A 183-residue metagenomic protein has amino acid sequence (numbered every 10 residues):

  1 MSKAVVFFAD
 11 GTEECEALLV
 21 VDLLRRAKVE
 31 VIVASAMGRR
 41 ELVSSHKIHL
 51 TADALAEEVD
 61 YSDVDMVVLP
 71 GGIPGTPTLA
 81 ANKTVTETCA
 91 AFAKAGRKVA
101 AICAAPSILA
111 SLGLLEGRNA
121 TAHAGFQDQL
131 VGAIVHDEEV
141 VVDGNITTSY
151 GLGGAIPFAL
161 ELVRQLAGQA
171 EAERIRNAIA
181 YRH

Functional and structural regions predicted by a protein language model:
K3-T12, R26-S35, D53-H183: Active-site-adjacent pocket-lining segments in enzyme domains
T12-A17, E41: Short N-terminal binding/cap micro-motifs at the start of the first secondary-structure element
L18, S35-G38: Short glycine/proline-centered loop/turn elements that form peptide/ligand docking sites
L23: Rossmann-fold NAD(P)-dependent oxidoreductase module
V43-D53: A cross-family phosphate/adenosyl-ligand binding-site feature
